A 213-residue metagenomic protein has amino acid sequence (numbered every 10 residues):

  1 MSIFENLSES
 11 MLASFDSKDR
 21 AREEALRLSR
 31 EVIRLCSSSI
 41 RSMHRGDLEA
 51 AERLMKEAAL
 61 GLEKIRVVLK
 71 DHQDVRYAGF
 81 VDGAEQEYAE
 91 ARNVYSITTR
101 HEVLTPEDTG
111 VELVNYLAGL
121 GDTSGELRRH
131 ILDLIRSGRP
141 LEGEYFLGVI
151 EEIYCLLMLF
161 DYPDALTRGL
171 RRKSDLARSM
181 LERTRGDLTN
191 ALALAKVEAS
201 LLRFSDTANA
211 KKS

Functional and structural regions predicted by a protein language model:
M1-L69: Leu/Val/Ala/Ile-rich N-terminal alpha-helices, chiefly Sec-type signal peptides and the beginnings
I3, L7, L28-E31, L35 (+6 more regions): Amphipathic, well-ordered alpha-helical segments in soluble domains
S17-L28, I40-M43, D47-A50, Q73-G83 (+6 more regions): Non-transmembrane, amphipathic alpha-helical segments
S29, V81-Y95, T99, L117-G121 (+2 more regions): Extended alpha-helical coiled-coil scaffold domains characteristic of the BAR superfamily
I40, L132-I135, M158, R185: A structural signal for long alpha-helical coiled-coils and helix-turn connectors that form the cytosolic signaling
E52-V111: Long, charged all-alpha helical bundle/coiled-coil segments in cytosolic proteins
R92-G148, E152-Y154: Long, charge-patterned amphipathic alpha-helical coiled-coil/hairpin "stalk" segments used as oligomerization
G143-S213: Long amphipathic all-alpha helical oligomerization modules
